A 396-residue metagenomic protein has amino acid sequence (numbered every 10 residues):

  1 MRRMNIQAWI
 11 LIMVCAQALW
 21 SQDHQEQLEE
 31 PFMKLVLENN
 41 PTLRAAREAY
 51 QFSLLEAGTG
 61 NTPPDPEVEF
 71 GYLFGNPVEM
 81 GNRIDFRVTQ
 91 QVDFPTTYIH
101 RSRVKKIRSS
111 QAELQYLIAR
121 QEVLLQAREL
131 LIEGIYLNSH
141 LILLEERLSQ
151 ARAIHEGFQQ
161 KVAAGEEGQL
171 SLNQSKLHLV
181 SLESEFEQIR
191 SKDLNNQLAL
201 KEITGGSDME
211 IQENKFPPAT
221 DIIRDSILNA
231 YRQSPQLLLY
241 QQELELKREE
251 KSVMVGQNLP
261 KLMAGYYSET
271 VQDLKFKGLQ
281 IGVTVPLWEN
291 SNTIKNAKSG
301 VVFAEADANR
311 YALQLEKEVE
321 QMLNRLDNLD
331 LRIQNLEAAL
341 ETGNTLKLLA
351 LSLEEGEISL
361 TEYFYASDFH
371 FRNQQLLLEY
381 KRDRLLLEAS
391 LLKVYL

Functional and structural regions predicted by a protein language model:
M1-E29, L396: Bacterial Sec-dependent N-terminal signal peptides
S21-E67, Y72, V92, H100 (+5 more regions): Bacterial Sec-pathway N-terminal export signals of envelope proteins
Q22-D23, E30-M33, D208, L378-L396: Acidic, low-complexity, intrinsically disordered peripheral segments
Q22-E26, P66-R103, N214-T220, L262-S299: Small/polar, glycine/serine/threonine/aspartate-rich low-complexity segments that form flexible
K34-D65, F86-V104, L114-Q121, L125 (+5 more regions): A glycine-/polar-enriched beta->alpha junction
V36, V88, G134, L200 (+3 more regions): Hydrophobic/aromatic residues within transmembrane alpha-helices of membrane transport systems, especially the TMDs
A45-A57, A119, V123-E146, A153-H155 (+5 more regions): Amphipathic alpha-helical coiled-coil segments
R120-P235, M322-R325, L329, H370: Periplasmic alpha-helical coiled-coil/stalk elements that build and connect Gram-negative outer-membrane
